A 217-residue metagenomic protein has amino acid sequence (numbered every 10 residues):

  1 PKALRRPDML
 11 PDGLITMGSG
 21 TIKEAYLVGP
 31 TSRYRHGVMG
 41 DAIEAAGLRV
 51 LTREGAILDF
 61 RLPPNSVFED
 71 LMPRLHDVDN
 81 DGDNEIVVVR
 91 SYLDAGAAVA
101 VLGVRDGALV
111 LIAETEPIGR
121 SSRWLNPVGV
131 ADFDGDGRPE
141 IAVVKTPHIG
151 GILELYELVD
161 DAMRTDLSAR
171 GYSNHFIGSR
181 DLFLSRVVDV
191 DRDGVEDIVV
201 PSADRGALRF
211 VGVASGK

Functional and structural regions predicted by a protein language model:
P1-K217: Beta-propeller-forming repeat regions
